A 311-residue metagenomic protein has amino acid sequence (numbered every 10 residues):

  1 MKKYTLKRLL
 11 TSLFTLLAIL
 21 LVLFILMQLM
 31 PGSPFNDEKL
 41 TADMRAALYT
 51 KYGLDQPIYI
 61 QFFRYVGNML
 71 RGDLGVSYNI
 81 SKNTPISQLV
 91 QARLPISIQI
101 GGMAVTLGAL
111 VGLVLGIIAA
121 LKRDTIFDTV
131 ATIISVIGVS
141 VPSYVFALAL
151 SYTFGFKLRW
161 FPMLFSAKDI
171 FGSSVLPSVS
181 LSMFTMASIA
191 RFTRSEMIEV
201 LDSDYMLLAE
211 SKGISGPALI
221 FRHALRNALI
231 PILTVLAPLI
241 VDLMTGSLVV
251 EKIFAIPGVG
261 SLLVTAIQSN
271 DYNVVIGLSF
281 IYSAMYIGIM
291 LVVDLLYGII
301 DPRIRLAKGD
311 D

Functional and structural regions predicted by a protein language model:
K2-K3, V90, L94-F127, S143 (+1 more regions): Alpha-helical transmembrane segments of integral membrane proteins, especially multi-pass inner/plasma-membrane
L6-T15: N-terminal signal-anchor/signal peptide hydrophobic helix marking the start of the first transmembrane segment
T15, K122-R123, F127-I137, V141-S143: Small-residue-rich alpha-helical segments with characteristic i,i+4
T15-F63, N79-S81, L158-L176: Hydrophobic alpha-helical transmembrane segments of membrane transport/permease proteins and related membrane-embedded
L16, L20, F24-L29, Y144 (+4 more regions): Membrane-embedded alpha-helical segments of multi-pass transporters/permeases
L23-L29, Y65-G67, I133-P162, S180-F184: Membrane-water interface segments at the C-terminal ends of transmembrane alpha-helices in multi-pass inner-membrane
D55-L113: An internal, D/E-rich "acidic patch" concept
